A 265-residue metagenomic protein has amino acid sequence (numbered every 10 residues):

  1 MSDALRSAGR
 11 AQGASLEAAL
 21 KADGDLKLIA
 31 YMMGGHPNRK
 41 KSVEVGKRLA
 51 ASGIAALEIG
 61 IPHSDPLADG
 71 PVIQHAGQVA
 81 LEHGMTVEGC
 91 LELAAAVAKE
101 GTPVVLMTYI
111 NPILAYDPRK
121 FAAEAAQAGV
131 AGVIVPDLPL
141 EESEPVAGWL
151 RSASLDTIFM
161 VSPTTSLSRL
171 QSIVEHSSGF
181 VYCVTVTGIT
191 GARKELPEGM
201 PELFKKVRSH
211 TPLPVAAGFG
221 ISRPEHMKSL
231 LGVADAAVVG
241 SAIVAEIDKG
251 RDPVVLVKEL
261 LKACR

Functional and structural regions predicted by a protein language model:
M1-R6, K205-L213, S222-R265: Alpha/beta catalytic cores of nucleotide-metabolism and tRNA/nucleoside-modifying enzymes
M1-Y31, A94-A95, R265: N-terminal amphipathic alpha-helix/helix-capping segment at the start of soluble metabolic enzymes
R10-A19, R39, H63-Q74, L81-A95 (+6 more regions): Active-site-adjacent beta->alpha loops and helix N-cap segments on the catalytic face of soluble alpha/beta enzymes
G24-I29, K99-Y109, L150-M160, R208-G218: Short beta-strand/loop segments at the ligand-binding rim of alpha/beta enzyme cores
A30, L49, G60, A125 (+4 more regions): Conserved, mostly hydrophobic/aromatic
M32-M33, N38, M107-A115, P139-L140 (+2 more regions): Glycine-rich beta-to-alpha transition loops that act as phosphate-gripper elements at the mouths of alpha/beta enzyme
R39-L49, T165-H176, A217, I221-A237: Catalytic cores of alpha/beta
A55-S64, V130-I134, P139-E142, V181-G191 (+2 more regions): Glycine-rich phosphate-binding active-site loops on the catalytic face of alpha/beta enzymes
